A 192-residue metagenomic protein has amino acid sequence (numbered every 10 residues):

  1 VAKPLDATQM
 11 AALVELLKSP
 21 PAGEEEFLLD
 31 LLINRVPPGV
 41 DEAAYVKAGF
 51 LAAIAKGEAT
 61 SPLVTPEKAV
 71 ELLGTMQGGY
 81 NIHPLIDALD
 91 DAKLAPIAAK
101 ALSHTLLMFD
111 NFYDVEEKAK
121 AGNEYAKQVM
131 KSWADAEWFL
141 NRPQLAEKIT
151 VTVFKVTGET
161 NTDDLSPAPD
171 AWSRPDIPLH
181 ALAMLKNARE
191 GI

Functional and structural regions predicted by a protein language model:
A2-P38: N-terminal alpha-helical scaffold/docking segments in eukaryotic complex subunits
D6-E15, P37-G57, M76-D90, M108-A119: Amphipathic alpha-helical scaffolding segments comprising HEAT/armadillo-like alpha-solenoid repeats
A11-A12, E67-E71, H83-P84, P96: Positions in alpha-helical segments
P20, G57-S61, D91-A92, G122: Short coil/turn helix-boundary motifs
E25, P62-P66, A95: Residue-level detector of extended alpha-helical repeat arrays and alpha-solenoid scaffolds
L28-V36, L72-L73, A101-L106: Hydrophobic core/packing positions within alpha-helical solenoid repeats
A52-V70: Alpha-helical adaptor scaffolds
T75, I97-I192: Fe-S-dependent hydro-lyases/dehydratases of central metabolism
